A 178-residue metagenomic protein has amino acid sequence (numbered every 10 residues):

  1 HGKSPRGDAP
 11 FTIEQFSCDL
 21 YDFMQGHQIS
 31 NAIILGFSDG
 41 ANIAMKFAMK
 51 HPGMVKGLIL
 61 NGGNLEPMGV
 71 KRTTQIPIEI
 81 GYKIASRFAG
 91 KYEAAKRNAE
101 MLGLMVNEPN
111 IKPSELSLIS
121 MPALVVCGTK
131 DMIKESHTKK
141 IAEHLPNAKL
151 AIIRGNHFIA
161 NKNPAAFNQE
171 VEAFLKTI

Functional and structural regions predicted by a protein language model:
H1-L35: Active-site loop/oxyanion-hole signature of alpha/beta-hydrolase fold enzymes
N42-K50, K56-I84: Flexible "cap/lid" loop of the alpha/beta hydrolase fold
A89-S114, T129-K130: Hydrophobic, aromatic-rich cap/lid helix
I119, V125-C127: Short beta-strand/loop motif that positions the catalytic acidic residue of the alpha/beta-hydrolase fold
T129-D131, G155-N156: Acidic beta-to-alpha connecting loop that harbors the catalytic carboxylate
M132-H137: Conserved alpha/beta-hydrolase "acid-adjacent" motif
A142-F158: Catalytic histidine neighborhood in serine/cysteine hydrolases with alpha/beta-hydrolase-type architecture
N156-N168: Catalytic histidine-centered segment of alpha/beta-hydrolase-like enzymes
